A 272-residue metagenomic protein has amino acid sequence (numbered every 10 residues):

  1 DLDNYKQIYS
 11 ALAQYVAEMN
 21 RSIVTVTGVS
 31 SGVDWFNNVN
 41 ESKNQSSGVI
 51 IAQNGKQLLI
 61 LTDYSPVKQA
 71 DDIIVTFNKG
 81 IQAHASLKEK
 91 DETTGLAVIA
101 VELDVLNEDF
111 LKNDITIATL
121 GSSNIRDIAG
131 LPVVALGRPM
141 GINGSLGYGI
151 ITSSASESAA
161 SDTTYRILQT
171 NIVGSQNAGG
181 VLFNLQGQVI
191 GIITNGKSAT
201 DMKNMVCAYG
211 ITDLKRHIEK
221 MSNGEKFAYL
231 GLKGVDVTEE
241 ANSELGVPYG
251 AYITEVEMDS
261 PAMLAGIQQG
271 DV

Functional and structural regions predicted by a protein language model:
Y5-Q14, S30-I60, I81-H84, T119 (+3 more regions): A conserved glycine-rich beta-strand in the N-terminal activation segment of trypsin-fold
A11, Y15, L185, V189-G246: C-terminal cap/linker of serine protease catalytic domains
I23-T27, L58-D63, R126-P139, T170-N171 (+3 more regions): Active-site-proximal beta-strands of protease catalytic cores
N40, Q45, K220-V272: PDZ/PDZ-like groove recognition
K43-Q45, Q69, G174-A178, S260: Short, small/polar residue-rich loop motifs at catalytic or cofactor-binding pockets
I50, S86-K88, L106-I142, V173-G174 (+2 more regions): Active-site substrate-binding loop(s) of clan PA
G55-A97, V101-D104: Catalytic-histidine neighborhood of serine endopeptidases, predominantly the chymotrypsin-like S1/PA family
L103-T119, G147-C207, V247-E255: Active-site region of chymotrypsin-like
